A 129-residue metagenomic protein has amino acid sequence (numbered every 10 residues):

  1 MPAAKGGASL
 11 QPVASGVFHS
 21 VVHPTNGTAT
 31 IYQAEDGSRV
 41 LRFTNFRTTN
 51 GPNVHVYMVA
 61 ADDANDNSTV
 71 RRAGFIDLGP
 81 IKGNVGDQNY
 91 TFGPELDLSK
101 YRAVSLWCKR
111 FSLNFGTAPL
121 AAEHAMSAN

Functional and structural regions predicted by a protein language model:
M1-D36, V70-A73, A125-N129: Transition segment at domain starts
P24-N26, S38, G51, S99: Extracytoplasmic
N26-A29, R39-T44, D63, Q88-Y90: N-terminal post-signal-peptidase region of extra-cytosolic proteins
A34, T44-F46, V59-D62, G83 (+2 more regions): Solvent-exposed coil/turn segments that connect beta secondary-structure elements in extracytoplasmic/periplasmic
H55-Y57: Beta-strand signatures of extracellular beta-sandwich domains
D66-G93: An anionic, turn-rich surface loop/hairpin at beta-sheet edges that serves as a generic interaction/coordination patch
G93-T117: Short, exposed beta-strand-loop hairpins at the edges of beta-sheets in extracellular/periplasmic proteins
F115-N129: C-terminal end-helix/capping segment
